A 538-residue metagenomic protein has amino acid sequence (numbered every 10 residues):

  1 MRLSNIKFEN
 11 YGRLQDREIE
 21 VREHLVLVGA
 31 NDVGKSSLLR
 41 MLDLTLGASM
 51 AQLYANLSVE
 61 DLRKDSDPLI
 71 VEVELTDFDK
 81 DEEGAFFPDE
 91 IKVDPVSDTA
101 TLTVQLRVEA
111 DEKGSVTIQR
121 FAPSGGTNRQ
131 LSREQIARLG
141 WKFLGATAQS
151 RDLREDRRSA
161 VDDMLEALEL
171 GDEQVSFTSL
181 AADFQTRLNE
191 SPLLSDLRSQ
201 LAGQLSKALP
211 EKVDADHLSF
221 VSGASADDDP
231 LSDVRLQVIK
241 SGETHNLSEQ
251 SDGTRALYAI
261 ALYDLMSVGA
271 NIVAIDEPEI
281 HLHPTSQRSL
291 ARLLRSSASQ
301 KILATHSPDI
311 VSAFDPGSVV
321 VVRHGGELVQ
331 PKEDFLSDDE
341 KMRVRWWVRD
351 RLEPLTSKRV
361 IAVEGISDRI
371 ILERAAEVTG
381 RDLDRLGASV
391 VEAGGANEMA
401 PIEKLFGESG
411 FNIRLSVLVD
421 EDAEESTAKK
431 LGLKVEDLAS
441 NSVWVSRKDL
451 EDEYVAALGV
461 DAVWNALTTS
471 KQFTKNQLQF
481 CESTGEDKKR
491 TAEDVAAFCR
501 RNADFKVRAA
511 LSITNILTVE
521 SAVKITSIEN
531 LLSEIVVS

Functional and structural regions predicted by a protein language model:
M1-G47, L236-E353: Switch/communication elements of ASCE P-loop NTPase nucleotide-binding domains
I19-E20, L62-S66, S97-T99, A110 (+6 more regions): Conserved catalytic network of the ASCE P-loop NTPase/AAA+ motor domain
R40-D98: Conserved P-loop NTP-binding catalytic core
Q119, L168-L257, L262-I272: Extended helical coiled-coil dimerization/tether regions that scaffold and oligomerize large DNA-maintenance assemblies
R129-Q204, V455-Q472: Coupling/switch segment of ABC-type P-loop NTPase heads
D309-S416: RecA-like P-loop NTPase motor core
D420-R500: Activity-critical C-terminal alpha-helical subdomain
K471-S538: Charge-biased C-terminal accessory regions appended to nucleic-acid-, cytoskeletal NTPase
